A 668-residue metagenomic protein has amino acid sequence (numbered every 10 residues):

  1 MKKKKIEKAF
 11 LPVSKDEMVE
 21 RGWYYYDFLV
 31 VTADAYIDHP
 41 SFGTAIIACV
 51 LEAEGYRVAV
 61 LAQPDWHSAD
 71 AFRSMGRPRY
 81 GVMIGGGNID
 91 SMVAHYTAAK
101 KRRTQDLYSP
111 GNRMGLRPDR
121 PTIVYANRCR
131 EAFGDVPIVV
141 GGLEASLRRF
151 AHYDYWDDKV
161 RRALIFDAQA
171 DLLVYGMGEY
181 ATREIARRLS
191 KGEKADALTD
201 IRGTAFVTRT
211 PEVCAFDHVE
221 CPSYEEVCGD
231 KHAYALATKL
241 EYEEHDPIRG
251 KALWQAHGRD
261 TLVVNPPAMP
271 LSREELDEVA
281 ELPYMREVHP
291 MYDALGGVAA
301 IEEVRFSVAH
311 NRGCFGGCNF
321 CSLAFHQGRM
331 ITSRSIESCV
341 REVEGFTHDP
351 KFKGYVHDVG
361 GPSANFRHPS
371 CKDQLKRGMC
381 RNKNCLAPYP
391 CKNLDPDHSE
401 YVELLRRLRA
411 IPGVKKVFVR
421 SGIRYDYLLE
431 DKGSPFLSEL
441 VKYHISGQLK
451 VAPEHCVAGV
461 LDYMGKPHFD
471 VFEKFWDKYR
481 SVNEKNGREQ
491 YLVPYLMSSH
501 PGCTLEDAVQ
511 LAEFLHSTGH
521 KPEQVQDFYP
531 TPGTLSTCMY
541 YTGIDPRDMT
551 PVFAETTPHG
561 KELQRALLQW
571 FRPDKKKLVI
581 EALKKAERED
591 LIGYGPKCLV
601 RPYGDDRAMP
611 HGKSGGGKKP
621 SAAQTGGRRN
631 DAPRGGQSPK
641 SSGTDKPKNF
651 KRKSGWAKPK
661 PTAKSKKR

Functional and structural regions predicted by a protein language model:
K2-Y25, A35, A235-S307: N-terminal [4Fe-4S]-dependent radical SAM core
V30, I46, D65-W66, G345-V493 (+1 more regions): Conserved SAM/AdoMet-binding glycine-rich loop
V31-Y36, L295-S322, T347, Y355: N-terminal pre-triad scaffold of radical SAM enzymes
G43, A62-H257, N265, M269: Glycine-rich beta-alpha loop elements in corrinoid/cobalamin-binding modules across cobalamin-dependent enzymes
H67, D196-H245, R259-D260, A268-L271 (+8 more regions): Terminal amphipathic helices with adjacent charged low-complexity linkers/tails
D90-A99, L147-R149, E179-E184, T208-V213 (+7 more regions): Flexible glycine/acidic-rich beta-alpha junction loops that bind and position SAM and/or redox cofactors in anaerobic
D171, V279, C314, C318 (+4 more regions): Conserved, mostly hydrophobic/aromatic
K613-R668: Intrinsically disordered, Lys/Arg-rich low-complexity segments
